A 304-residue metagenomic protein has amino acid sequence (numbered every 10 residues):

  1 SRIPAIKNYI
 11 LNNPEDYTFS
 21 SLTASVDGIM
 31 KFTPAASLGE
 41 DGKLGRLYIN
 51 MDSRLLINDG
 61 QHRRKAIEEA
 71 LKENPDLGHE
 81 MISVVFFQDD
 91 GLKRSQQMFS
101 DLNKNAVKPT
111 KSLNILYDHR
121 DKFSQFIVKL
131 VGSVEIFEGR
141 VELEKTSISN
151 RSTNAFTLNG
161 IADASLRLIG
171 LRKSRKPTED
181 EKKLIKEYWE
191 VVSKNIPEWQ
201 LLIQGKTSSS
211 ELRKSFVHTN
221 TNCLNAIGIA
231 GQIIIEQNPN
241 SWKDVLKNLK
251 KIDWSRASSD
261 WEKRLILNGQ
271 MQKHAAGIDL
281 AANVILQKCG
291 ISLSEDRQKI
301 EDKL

Functional and structural regions predicted by a protein language model:
S1-L304: Accessory terminal alpha-helical modules
